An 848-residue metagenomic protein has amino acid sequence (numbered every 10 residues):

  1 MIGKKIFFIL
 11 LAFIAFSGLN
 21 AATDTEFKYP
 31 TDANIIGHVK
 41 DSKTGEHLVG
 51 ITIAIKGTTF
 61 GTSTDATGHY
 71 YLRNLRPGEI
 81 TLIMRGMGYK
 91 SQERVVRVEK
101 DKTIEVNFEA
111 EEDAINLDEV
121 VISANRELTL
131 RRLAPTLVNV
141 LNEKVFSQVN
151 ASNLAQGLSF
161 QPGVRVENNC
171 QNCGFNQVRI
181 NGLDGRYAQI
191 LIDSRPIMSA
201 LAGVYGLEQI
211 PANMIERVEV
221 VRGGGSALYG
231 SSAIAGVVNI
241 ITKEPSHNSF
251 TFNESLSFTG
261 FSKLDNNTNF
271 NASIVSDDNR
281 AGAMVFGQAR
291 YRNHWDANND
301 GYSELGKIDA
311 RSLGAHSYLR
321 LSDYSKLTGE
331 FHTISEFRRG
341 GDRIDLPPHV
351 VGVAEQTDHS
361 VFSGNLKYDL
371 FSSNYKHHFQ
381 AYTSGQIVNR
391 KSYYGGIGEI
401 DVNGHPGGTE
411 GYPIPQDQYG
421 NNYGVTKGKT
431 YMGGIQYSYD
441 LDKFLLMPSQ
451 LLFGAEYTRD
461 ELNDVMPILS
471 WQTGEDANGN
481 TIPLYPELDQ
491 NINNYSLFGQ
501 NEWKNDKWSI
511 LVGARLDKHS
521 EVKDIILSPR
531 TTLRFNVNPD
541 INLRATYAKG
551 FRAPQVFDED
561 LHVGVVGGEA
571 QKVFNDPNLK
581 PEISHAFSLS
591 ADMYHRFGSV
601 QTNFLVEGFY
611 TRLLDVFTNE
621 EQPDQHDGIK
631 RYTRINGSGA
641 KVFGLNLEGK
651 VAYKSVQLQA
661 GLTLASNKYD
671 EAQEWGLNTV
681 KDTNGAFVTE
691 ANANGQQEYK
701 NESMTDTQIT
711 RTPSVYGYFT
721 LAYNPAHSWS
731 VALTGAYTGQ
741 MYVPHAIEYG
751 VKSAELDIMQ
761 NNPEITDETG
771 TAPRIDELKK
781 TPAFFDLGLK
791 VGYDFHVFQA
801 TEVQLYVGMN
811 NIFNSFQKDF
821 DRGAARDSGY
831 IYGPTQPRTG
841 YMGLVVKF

Functional and structural regions predicted by a protein language model:
I9-L10, S273-V275, Y318-R320, V651 (+2 more regions): Conserved C-terminal beta-signal and adjacent last beta-strands/turns of outer-membrane beta-barrel proteins
T23-F27, D32, H38-T44, I51-K56 (+4 more regions): Short, acidic, small-residue-rich periplasmic hinge/interaction motif at the N-terminus of Gram-negative outer-membrane
Y71-N74, Q177-R179, R195-R222, K243: Short acidic/polar hinge/loop motifs at secondary-structure boundaries that mediate gating or recognition
A155-P196, E216: Extracytoplasmic beta-strand/coil segments of soluble accessory domains associated with Gram-negative outer-membrane
Q209-N253: A beta-strand signature from Gram-negative outer-membrane beta-barrel systems, especially the internal plug domain
H247-S255, F261, S273-T357: Periplasmic-side early beta-strands and strand-to-turn transitions of outer-membrane beta-barrels
N269-F270, H378-Y394, N536, R544 (+3 more regions): Membrane-embedded beta-barrel scaffold of Gram-negative outer-membrane proteins
K504-S509, F604, F609-R612, T633-I747: Gram-negative outer-membrane beta-barrel transporters
